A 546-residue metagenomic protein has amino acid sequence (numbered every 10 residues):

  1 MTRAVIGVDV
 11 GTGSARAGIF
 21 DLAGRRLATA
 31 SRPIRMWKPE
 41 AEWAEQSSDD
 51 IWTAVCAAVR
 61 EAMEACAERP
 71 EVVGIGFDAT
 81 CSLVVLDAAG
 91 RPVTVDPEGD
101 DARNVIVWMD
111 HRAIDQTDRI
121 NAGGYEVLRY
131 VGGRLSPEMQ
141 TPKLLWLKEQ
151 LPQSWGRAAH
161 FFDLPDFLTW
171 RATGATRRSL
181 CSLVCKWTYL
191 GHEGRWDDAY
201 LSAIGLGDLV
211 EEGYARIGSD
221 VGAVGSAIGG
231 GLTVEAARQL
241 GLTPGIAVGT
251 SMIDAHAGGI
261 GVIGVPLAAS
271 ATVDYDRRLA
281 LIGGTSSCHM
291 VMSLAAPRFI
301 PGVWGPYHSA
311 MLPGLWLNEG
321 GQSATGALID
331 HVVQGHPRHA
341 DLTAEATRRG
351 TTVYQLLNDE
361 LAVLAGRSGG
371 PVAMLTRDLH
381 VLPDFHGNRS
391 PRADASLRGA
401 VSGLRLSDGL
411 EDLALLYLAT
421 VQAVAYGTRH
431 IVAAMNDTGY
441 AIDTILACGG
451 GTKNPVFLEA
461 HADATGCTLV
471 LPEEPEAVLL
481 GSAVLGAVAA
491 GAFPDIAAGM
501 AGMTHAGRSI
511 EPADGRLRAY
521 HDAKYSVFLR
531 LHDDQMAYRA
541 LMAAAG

Functional and structural regions predicted by a protein language model:
M1-V95, R157, R238-T250, D408 (+2 more regions): N-terminal glycine/serine-rich phosphate-binding loop of ATP-dependent small-molecule kinases, especially carbohydrate
I6-G7, D118-G132, L145-R177, K186-A203 (+3 more regions): Active-site core segments that coordinate phosphate-bearing ligands/cofactors across diverse enzyme families
A17-I19, G24, I75, D110 (+3 more regions): Conserved small-residue
M63-T141: Active-site phosphate-binding/coordination module
R103, S182-Y189: Glycine-rich phosphate-binding loop of ATP-grasp-fold ATP-dependent ligases
